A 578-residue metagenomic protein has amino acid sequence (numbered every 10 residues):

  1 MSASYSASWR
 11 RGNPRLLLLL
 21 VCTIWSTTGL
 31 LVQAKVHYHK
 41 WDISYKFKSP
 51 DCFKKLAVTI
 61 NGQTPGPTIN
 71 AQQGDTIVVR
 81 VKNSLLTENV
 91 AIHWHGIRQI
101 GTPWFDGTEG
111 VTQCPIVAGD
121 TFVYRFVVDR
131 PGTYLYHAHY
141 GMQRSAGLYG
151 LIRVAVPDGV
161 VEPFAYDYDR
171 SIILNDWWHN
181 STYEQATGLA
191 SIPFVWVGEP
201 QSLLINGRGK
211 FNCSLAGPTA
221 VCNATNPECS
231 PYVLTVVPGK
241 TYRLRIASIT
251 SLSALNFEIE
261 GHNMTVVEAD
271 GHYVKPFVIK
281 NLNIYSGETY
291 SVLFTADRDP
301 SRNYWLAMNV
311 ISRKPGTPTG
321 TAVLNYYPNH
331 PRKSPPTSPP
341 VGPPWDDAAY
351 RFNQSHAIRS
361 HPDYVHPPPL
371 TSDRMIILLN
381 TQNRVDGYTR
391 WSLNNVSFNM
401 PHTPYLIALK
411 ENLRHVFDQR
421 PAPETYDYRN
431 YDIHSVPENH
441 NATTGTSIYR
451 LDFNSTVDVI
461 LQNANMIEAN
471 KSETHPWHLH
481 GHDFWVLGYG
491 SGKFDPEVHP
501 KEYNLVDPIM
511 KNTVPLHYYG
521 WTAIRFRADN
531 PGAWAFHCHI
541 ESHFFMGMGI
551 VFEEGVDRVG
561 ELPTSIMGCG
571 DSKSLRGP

Functional and structural regions predicted by a protein language model:
M1-W9: N-terminal secretory signal peptides that target proteins for export/translocation
W9-N13, G66, V161-D169, P231: Membrane-interfacial loop-to-helix junctions in multi-pass inner-membrane proteins
R11-L31: Cleavable N-terminal signal peptides of Sec/SRP-targeted secreted and luminal proteins
I24, G29-S49, S181-T187, S191-P200 (+1 more regions): A eukaryote-biased signal for short, well-structured alpha-helical docking elements
L30-Q33, G147-L174, T319-F352, Y503 (+1 more regions): Extracytoplasmic/periplasmic copper-protein system
H37-P163, S253-L282, N303-P318, D386-R527 (+2 more regions): Histidine- and aromatic-enriched segments that form or immediately flank copper-ligand environments
G101-V117, I173-L174, W178-H179, L189-D373 (+5 more regions): Histidine- and aromatic-rich segments of cupredoxin/plastocyanin-like copper-binding domains
P131-T133, G141-G198: Internal, well-ordered domain-core segments that constitute the primary functional module of diverse proteins
